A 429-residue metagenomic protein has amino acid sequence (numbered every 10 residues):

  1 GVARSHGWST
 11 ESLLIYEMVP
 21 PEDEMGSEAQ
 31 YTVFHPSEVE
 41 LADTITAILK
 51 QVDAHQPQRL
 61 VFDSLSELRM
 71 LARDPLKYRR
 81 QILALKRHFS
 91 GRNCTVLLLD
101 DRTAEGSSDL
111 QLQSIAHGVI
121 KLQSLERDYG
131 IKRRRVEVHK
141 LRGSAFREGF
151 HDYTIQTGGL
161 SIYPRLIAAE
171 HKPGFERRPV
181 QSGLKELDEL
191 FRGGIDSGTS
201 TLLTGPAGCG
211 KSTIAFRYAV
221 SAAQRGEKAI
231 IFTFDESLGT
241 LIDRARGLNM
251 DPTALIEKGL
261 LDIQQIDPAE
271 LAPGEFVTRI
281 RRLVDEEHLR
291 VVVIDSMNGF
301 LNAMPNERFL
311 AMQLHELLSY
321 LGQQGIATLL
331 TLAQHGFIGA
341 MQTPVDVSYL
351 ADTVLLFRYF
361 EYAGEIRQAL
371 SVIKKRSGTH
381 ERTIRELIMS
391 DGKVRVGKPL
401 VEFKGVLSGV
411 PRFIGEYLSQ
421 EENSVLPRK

Functional and structural regions predicted by a protein language model:
G1, L166-N249: The Walker A/P-loop phosphate-binding site
G1-M70, E227-P305: Conserved inter-motif catalytic segment of the P-loop NTP-binding fold
V19, E24, S37, T46 (+6 more regions): Conserved P-loop NTPase
I48-L49, L71-R102, F309-H335: Substrate-engagement module of ASCE P-loop NTPases
S64, L68-R79, S107-D109, L301-L310 (+1 more regions): Conserved ATPase-coupling elements of RecA-like P-loop NTPase cores
R92, S114-A116, Q324, Y349-A351: Short, structured coil segments at secondary-structure junctions
D100-I115, T331-S348: Glycine-rich, charge-decorated loop segments at or immediately adjacent to ligand/cofactor-binding or catalytic sites
A116-K121, T201, T328, A351-F357: Short, well-ordered beta-strand core segments
